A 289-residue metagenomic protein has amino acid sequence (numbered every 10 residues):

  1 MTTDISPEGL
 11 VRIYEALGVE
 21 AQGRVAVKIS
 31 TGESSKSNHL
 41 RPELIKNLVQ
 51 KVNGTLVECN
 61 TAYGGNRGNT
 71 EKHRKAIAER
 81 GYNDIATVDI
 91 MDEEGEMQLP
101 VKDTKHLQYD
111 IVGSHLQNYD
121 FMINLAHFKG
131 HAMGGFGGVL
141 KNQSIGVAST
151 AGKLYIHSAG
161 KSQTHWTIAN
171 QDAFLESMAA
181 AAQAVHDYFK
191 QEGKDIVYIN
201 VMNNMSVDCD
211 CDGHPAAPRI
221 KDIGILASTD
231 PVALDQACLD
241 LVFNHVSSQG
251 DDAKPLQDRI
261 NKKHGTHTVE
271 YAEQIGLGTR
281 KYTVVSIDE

Functional and structural regions predicted by a protein language model:
M1-K51, T55-E289: Extended, low-polarity segments enriched in aliphatic/aromatic residues
